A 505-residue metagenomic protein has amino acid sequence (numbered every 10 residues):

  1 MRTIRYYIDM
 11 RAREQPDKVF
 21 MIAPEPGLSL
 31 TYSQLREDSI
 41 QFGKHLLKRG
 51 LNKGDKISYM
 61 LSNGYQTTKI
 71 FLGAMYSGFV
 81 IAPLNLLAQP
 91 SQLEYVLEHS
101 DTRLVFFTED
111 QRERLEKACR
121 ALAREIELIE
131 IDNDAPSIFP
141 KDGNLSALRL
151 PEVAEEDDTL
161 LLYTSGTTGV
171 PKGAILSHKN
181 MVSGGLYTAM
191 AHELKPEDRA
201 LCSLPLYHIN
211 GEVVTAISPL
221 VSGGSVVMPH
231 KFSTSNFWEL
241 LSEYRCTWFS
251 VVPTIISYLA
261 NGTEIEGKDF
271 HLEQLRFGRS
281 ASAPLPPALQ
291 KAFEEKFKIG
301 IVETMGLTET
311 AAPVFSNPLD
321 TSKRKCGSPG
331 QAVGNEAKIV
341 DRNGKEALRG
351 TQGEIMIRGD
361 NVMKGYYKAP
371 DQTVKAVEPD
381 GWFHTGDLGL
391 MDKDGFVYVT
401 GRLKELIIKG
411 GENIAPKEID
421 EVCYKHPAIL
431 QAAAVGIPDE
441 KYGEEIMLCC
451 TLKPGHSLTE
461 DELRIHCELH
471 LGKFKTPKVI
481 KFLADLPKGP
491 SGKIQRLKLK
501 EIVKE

Functional and structural regions predicted by a protein language model:
P16-V19, N144-Y163, V170, E193-R199: Conserved pre-ATP/AMP-binding loop-to-beta segment of ANL
F20-G64, T68-L72, Q89-E94: Conserved AMP-binding/adenylate-forming core of the ANL superfamily
E25, D110-E155, T263-I265: ANL superfamily adenylate-forming
S29-S33, T159-S183: Conserved AMP-binding A3 loop
V105, F249, G359, K364-G365 (+4 more regions): AMP-binding/adenylate-forming catalytic core of the ANL superfamily
V182-R199, I209-T247, N261-E266: Conserved AMP-binding/adenylation subdomain of ANL enzymes
C246-V251, A260-R324, N343: Gly/Ser/Thr-rich phosphate-binding loop
Q331-G334, K345-A376, E412-I414: Conserved ATP/PPi-binding loop(s) of AMP-dependent carboxylate-activating enzymes
